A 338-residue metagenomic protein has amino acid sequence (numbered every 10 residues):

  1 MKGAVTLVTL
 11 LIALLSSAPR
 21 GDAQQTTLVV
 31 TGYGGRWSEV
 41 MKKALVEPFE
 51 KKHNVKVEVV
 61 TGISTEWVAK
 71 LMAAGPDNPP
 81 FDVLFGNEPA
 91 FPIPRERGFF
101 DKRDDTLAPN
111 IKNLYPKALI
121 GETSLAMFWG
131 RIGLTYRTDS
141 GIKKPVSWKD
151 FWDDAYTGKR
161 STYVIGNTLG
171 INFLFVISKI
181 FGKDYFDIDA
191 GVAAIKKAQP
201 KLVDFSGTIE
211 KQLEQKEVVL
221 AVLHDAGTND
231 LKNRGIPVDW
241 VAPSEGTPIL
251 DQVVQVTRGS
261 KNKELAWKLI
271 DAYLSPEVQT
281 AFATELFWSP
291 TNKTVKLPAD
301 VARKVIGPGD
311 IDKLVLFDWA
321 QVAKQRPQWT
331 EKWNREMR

Functional and structural regions predicted by a protein language model:
Q24-P92: Early extracytoplasmic/lumenal segment of secretory-pathway proteins
G34-K42, E66, P80-E217: Extracytoplasmic ligand-binding site segments that recognize negatively charged/polar headgroups
A90-I93, E214, V219-P237: A ligand-binding cleft/hinge motif common to bilobed small-molecule-binding domains
D101-N110, E122-L125, L220, I236-P248 (+1 more regions): Short beta-strand->loop
G130, V192-K196, V203, R234-R258 (+1 more regions): Periplasmic-binding protein-like
G133-S140, V176-K179, L250-K263, A281: A bilobed periplasmic-binding-protein/Venus flytrap-type ligand-binding module shared by bacterial periplasmic
T257-F317: Mature extracytoplasmic/periplasmic domains
K313-R338: Conserved C-terminal helix/tail region of periplasmic/extracytoplasmic solute-binding proteins
